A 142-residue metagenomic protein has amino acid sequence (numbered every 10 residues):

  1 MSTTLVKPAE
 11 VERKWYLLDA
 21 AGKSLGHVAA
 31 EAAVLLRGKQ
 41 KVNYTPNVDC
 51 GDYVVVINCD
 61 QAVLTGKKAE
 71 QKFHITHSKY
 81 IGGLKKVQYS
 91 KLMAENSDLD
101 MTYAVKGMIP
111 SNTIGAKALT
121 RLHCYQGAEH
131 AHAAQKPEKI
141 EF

Functional and structural regions predicted by a protein language model:
M1-Y103, T113, A131-F142: Ribosome large-subunit tunnel/peptidyl-transferase-proximal elements
T102, I109-A131: C-terminal structural segments of small proteins and small subunits
